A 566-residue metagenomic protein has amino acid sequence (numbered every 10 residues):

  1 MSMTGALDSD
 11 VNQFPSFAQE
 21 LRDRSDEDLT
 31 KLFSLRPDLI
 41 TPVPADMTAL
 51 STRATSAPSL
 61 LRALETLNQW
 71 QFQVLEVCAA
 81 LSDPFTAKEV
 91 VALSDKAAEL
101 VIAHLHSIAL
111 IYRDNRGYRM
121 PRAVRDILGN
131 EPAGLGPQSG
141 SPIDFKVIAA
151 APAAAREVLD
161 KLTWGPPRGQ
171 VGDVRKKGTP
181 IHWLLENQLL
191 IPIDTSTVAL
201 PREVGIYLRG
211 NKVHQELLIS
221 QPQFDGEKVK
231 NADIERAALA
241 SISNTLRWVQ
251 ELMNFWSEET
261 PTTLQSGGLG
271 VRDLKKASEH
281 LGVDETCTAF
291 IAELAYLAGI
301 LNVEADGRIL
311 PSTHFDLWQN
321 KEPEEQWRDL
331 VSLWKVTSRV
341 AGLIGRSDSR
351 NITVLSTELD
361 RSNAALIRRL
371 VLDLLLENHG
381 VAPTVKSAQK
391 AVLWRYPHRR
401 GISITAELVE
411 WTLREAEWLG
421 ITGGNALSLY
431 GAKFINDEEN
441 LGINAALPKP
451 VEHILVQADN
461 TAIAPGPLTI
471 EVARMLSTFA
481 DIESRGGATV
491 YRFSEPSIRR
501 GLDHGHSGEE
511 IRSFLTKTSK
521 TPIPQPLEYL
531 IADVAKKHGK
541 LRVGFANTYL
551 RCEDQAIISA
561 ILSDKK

Functional and structural regions predicted by a protein language model:
S2-G401: Short, amphipathic alpha-helical interface elements at domain boundaries that mediate macromolecular binding
R236, A240-S243, V249, S332-K566: Extended alpha-helical interface modules used as scaffolds for assembling large macromolecular complexes
